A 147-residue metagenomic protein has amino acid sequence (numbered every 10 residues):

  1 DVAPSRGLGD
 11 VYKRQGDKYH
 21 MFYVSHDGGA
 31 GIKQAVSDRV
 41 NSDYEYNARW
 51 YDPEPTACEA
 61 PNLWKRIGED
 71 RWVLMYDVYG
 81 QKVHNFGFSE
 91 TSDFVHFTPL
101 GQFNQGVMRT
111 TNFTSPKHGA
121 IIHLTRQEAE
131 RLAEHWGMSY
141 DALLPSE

Functional and structural regions predicted by a protein language model:
D1-L8: Single conserved hydrophobic/aromatic residue that forms the stacking wall/gate of nucleotide- or nucleobase-binding
S5, Q34-T56, F94-M108: Blade-edge beta-strand/turn elements of extracellular beta-propeller and related beta-sheet repeat scaffolds
G9-D10, E59-N62, T110, K117-A120: Beta-propeller and closely related beta-sheet repeat lectin domains
R14-D17, R66-E69, T125-E128: Residue-level detector of Asp-centered blade-edge/turn motifs that repeat once per structural unit in beta-propeller
H20-Y23, W72-M75: Conserved beta-propeller blade signature
V24-D27, D77-Y79, R126: Short loop/turn segments immediately following the C-termini of beta-strands
G29-V36, K82-S89: Structural motif
M108-P145: Blade-level signature of beta-propeller repeat domains, shared across WD40, Kelch, NHL, RCC1 and BNR/Asp-box propellers
